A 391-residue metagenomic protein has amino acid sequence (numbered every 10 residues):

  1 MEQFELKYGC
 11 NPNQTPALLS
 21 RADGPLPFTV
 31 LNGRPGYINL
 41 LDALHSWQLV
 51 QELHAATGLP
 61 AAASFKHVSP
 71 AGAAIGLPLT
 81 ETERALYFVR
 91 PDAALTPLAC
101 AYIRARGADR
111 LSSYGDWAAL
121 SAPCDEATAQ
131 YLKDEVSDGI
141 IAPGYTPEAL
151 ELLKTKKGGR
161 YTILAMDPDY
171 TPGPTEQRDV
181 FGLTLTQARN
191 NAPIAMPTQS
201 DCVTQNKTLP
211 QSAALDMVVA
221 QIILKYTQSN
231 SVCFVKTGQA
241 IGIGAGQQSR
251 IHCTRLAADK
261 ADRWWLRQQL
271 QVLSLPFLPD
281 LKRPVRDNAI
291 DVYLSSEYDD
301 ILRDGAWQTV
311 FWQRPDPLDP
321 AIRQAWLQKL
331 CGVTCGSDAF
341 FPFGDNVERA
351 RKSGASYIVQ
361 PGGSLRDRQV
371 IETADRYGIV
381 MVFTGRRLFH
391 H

Functional and structural regions predicted by a protein language model:
M1-T198, A213-S231: Active-site loops and adjacent core secondary-structure elements that bind or stabilize anionic groups
A22-R34, A108-Y114, A188-K207, V285-W307 (+2 more regions): Gly-rich Lys/Arg/Thr-decorated short loops/hinges at beta-loop-alpha junctions or inter-strand turns that position
E52, Y226, R263-R267, K352 (+1 more regions): Conserved helix-loop functional segments at active or binding sites
A56-S64, I163-M166, S229-K236, L266-F277 (+1 more regions): Flexible, glycine/charged-enriched surface loops at secondary-structure junctions
S69, C124, K236-Q239, Q247 (+2 more regions): Active-site-proximal loop/turn and secondary-structure-junction residues that shape catalytic pockets, frequently
A71, D116, L120-A122, D134-L164 (+7 more regions): C-terminal binding/interaction regions
A71-L111, I241-F343: Glycine- and Gly-Pro-enriched alpha-helical subdomains that act as flexible, kink-prone "lid/hinge" or packing modules
P174-L209, R267-P279, R283, D287: Substrate-contacting helices/loops that form the catalytic groove of nucleic-acid and nucleotide-polymer processing
